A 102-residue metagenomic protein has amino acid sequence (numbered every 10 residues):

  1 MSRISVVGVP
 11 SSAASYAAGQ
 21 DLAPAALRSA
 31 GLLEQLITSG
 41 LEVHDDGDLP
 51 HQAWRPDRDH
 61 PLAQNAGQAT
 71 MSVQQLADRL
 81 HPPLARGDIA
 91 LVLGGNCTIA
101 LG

Functional and structural regions predicted by a protein language model:
M1-A69: N-terminal glycine-rich anion-binding loop in soluble enzyme alpha/beta folds
Q68-G102: Active-site pocket-lining segments that scaffold enzyme catalytic pockets across diverse folds
